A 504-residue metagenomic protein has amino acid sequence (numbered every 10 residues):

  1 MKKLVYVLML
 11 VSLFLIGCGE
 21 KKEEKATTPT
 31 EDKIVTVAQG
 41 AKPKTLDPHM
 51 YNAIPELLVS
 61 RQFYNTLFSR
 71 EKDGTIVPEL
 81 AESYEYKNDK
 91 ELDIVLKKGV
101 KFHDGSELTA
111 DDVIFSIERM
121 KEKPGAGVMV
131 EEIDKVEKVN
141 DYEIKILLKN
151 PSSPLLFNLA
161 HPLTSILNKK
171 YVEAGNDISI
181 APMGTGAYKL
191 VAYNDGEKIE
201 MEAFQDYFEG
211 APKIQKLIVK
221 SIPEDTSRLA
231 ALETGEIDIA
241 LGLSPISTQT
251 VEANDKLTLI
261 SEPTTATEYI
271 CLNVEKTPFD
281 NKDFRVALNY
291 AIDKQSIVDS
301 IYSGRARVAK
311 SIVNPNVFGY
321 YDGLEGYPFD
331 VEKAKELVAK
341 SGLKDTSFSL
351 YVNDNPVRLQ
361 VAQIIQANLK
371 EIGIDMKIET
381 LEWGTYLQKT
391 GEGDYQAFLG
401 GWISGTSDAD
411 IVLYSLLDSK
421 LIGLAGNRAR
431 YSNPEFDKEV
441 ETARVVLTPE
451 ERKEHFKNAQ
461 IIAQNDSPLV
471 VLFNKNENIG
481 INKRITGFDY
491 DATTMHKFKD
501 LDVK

Functional and structural regions predicted by a protein language model:
V37, G105, N368-D418, H455: Periplasmic binding protein-like
A53-K87, P162-A187, D206-K213, Q249-E262 (+6 more regions): Short, solvent-exposed loop/beta-turn-alpha elements that line the ligand-binding surface or hinge of extracytoplasmic
E82-K123, V139, K145, P278: Aromatic- and charge-enriched surface segment that lines or borders ligand/interaction sites
E85, D89, V128-K170, A192: Surface-exposed binding/hinge segments that line and control ligand-binding clefts or catalytic entry sites
A110-S116, D141-E143, G186-A187, I214-K216 (+4 more regions): Alpha-helical secondary-structure segments
L155-L159, G184, K340-V357, D394 (+3 more regions): Bilobed periplasmic-binding protein-like "clamshell/Venus-flytrap" ligand-binding domains
F204-T250: Ligand-site clamp/hinge motif
I260, D280-A367, I372, S432: Append "and occasionally in soluble cytosolic enzymes with long acidic Gly/Pro-rich linkers
